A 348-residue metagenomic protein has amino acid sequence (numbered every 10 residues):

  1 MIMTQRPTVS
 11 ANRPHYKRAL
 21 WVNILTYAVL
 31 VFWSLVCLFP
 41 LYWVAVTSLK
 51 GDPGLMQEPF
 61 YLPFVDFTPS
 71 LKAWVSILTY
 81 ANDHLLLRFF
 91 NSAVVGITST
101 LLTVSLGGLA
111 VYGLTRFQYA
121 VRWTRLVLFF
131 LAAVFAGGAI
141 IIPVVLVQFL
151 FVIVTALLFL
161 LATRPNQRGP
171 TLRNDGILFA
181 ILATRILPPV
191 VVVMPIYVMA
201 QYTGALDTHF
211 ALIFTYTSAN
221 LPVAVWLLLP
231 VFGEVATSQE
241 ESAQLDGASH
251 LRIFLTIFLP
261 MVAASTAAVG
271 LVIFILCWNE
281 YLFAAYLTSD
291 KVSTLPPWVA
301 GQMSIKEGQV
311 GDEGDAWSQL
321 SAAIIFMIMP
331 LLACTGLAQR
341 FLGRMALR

Functional and structural regions predicted by a protein language model:
M1-K50, P59, L106, G113 (+5 more regions): N-terminal signal-anchor/first transmembrane alpha helix
L30-C37, S99, T103, F129-A139 (+5 more regions): Faces of alpha-helical transmembrane segments in polytopic inner-membrane proteins
W43-V44, Y61-S76, H209, I213 (+1 more regions): Short hydrophobic, aromatic-rich alpha-helical segments embedded in or entering the lipid bilayer of multi-pass
A45, F89, L114, V235-L245 (+2 more regions): Short hydrophobic faces within alpha-helices
D52, A200, V223, C277-L332: Interhelical loop and adjacent transmembrane-helix boundary motif in polytopic membrane transport permeases
G54-Q57, Q239, A248-R252, D290 (+1 more regions): Short cytosolic juxtamembrane segments of multi-pass membrane proteins
M56-S99, A132-Q148, V152, A156-L157 (+1 more regions): Periplasmic/extracellular loop-to-transmembrane helix junction in inner-membrane transport proteins
D246-G247, P260: Glycine/proline-centered hinge or cleavage motifs at structural transition points of membrane proteins
